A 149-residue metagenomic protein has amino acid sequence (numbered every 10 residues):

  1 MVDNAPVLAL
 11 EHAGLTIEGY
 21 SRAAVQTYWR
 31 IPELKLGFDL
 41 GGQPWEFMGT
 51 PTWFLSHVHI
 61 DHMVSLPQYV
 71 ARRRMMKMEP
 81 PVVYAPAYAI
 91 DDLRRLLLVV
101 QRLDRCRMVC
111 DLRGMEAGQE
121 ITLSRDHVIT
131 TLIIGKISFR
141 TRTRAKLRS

Functional and structural regions predicted by a protein language model:
M1-S149: Binuclear metal-dependent hydrolase catalytic cores
